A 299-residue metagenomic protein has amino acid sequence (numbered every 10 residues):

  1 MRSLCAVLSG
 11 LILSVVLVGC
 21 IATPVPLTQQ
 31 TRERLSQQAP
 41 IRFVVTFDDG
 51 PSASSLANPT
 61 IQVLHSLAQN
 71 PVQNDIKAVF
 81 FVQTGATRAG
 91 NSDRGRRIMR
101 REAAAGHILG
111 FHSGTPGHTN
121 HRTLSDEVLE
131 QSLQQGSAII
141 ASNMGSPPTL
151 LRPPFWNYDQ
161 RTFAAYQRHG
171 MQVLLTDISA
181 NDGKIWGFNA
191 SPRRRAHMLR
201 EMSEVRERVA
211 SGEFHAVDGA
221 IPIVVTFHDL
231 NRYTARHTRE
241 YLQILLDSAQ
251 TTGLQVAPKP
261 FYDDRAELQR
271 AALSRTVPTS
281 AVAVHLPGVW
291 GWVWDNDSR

Functional and structural regions predicted by a protein language model:
M1-S9: Bacterial N-terminal signal peptides that target proteins for export
V18-G19: C-terminal motif of bacterial Sec signal peptides marking the signal peptidase cleavage site
A22-I108, S113-H118, S132, S137-S142 (+1 more regions): Active-site beta->alpha N-cap acidic-glycine motif
V25-Q37, A68-D75, R88, Y233-R299: C-terminal domain-boundary segment and adjacent tail
G90, R94, G114-Q269: Catalytic domains of cell-wall/extracellular-matrix polysaccharide-remodeling enzymes, centered on de-N-acetylation
I98-L109, Q134-S137, E204, R208-G212 (+1 more regions): A broadly tuned preference for mixed-charge, low-complexity surface segments
